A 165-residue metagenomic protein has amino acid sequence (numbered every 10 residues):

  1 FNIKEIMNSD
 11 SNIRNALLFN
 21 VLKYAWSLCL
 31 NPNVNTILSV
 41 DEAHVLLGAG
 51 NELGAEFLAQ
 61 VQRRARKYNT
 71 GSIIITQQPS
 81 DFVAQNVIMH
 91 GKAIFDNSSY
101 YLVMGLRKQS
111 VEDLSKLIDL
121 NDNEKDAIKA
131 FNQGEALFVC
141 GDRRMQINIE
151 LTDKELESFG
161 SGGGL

Functional and structural regions predicted by a protein language model:
E5-A127, D153: Conserved P-loop NTPase motor cores
N123-L165: Phosphate-binding and hydrolysis-coupling loops of NTP-dependent motor/remodeling domains
